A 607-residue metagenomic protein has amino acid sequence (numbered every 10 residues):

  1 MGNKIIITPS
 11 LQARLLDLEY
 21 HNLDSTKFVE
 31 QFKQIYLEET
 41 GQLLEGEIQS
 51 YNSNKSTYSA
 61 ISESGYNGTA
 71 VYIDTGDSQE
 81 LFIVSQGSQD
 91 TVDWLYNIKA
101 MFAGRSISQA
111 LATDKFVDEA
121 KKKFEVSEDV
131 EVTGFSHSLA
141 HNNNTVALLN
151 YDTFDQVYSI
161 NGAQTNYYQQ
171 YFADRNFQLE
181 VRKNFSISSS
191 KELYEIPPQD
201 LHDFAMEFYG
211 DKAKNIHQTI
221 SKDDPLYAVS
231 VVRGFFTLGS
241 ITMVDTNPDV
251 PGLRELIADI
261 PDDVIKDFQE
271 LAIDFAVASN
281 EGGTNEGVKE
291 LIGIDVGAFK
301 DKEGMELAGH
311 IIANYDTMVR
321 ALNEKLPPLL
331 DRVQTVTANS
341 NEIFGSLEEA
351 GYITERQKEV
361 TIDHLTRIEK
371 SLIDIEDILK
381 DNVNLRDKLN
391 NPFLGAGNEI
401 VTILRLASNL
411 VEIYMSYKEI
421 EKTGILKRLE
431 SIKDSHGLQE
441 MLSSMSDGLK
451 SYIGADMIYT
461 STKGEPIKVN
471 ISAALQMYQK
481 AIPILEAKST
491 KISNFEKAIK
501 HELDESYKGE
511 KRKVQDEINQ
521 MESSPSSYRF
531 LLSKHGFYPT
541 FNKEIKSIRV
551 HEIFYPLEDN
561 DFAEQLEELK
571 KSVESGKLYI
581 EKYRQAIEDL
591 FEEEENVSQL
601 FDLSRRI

Functional and structural regions predicted by a protein language model:
M1-Q79, D387, I400, R405-K468: Flexible, membrane-associating and regulatory peripheral segments of lipid-active enzymes
D24-F28, I35-V132, L149-E180, S189-L193: A conserved cap/lid and substrate-binding interface adjacent to the catalytic center of lipid-processing enzymes
Y72-T75, V146-N150, F204-D211: A general structural signal for short secondary-structure junctions and capping/turn motifs
W94, T145, Y168-Q169, S230 (+1 more regions): Generic domain-boundary/flexible-linker signal
T133-A147: Glycine-rich nucleophile elbow surrounding the catalytic serine of serine-hydrolase chemistry
T165-G293: The feature captures the conserved acid-bearing segment of alpha/beta-hydrolase catalytic domains
K266-I607: N-terminal secretion-targeting helices of virulence/extracellular proteins, encompassing both classical Sec signal
